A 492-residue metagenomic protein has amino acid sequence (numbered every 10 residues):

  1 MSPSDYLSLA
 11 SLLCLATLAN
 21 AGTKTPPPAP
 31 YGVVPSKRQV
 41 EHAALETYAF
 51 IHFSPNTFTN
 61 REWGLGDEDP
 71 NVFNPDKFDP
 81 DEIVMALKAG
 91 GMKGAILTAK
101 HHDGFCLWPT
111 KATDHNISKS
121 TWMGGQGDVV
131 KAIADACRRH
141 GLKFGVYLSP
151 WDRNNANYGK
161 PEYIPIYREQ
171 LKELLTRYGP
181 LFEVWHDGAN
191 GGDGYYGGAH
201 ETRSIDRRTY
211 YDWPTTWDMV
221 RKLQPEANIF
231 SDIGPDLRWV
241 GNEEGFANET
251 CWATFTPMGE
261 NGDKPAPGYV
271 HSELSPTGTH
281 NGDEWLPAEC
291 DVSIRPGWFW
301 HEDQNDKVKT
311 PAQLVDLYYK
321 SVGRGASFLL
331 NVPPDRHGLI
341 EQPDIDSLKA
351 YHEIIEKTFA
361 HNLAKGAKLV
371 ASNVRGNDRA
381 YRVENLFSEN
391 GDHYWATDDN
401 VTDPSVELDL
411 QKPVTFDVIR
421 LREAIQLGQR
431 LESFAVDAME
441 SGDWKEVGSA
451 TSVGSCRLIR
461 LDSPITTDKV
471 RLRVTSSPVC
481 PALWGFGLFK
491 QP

Functional and structural regions predicted by a protein language model:
M1-L9: Bacterial N-terminal signal peptides that target proteins for export
L12-N20: Hydrophobic h-region of N-terminal signal peptides that target proteins for export in Gram-negative bacteria
G22-T402, E407-L408, T415, R420-R422 (+5 more regions): Mature catalytic domains of secreted/periplasmic carbohydrate-active enzymes
F434-V436: Short beta-strand elements bearing conserved aromatic residues within extracellular beta-rich modules
M439-S441, Q491: Inter-blade boundary loops/turns of WD-repeat beta-propellers
T466-V470: Exposed beta-strand face motif in extracellular beta-rich ectodomains
G485-P492: Short beta-strand-to-coil "C-cap" segments at the C-terminal boundary of structured domains/repeats, marking
